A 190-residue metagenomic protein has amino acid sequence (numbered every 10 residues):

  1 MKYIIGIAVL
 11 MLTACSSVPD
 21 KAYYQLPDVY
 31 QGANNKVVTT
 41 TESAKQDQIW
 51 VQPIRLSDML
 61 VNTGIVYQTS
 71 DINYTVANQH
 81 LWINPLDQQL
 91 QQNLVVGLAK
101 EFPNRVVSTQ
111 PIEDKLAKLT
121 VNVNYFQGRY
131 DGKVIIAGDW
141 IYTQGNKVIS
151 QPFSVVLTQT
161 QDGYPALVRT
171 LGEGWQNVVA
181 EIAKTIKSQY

Functional and structural regions predicted by a protein language model:
M1-A8: Sec-dependent signal peptide recognition, specifically the positively charged N-region followed immediately by
L12-A14: C-terminal motif of bacterial Sec signal peptides marking the signal peptidase cleavage site
S17-N34, K100-N146: Surface-exposed short loop/turn segments
D20-Y23, P27, Q31-V38, Q161-Y190: C-terminal/domain-edge helix-coil "capping" segments
G32-Q52: N-terminal secretory signal peptides
Q46-K115: N-terminal segment of the mature soluble domain
Q48-P53, V66, K118-V123, I135-D139 (+1 more regions): Soluble periplasmic/extracytoplasmic beta-strand elements of cell-envelope proteins
N73-L81, K147-N177: Short secondary-structure boundary motifs at beta->alpha junctions and helix caps
